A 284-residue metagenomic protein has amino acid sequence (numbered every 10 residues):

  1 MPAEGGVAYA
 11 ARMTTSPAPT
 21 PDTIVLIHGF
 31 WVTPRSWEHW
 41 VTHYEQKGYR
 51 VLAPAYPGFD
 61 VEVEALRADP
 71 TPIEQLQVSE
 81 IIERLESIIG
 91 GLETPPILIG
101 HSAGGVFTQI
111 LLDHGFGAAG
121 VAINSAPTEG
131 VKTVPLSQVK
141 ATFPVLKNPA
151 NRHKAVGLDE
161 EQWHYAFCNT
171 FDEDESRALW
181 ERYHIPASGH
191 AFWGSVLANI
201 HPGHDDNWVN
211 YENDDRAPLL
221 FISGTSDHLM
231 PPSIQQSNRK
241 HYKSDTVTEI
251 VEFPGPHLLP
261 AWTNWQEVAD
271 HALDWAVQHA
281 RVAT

Functional and structural regions predicted by a protein language model:
G29-V32, T225: Active-site glycine-rich loops that stabilize anionic/oxyanionic intermediates across multiple enzyme folds
E45-R67: Conserved alpha/beta-hydrolase
I97-V131: Conserved hydrolase catalytic core segment
G117-H153, G194-N199: Flexible "cap/lid" loop of the alpha/beta hydrolase fold
S137-P186, H190: Helix-rich cap/lid subdomain of alpha/beta-hydrolase
F221-S223: Short beta-strand/loop motif that positions the catalytic acidic residue of the alpha/beta-hydrolase fold
H228-I234: Conserved alpha/beta-hydrolase "acid-adjacent" motif
E249-T284: Catalytic active-site module of serine/aspartate enzymes centered on a nucleophile-bearing elbow/loop
